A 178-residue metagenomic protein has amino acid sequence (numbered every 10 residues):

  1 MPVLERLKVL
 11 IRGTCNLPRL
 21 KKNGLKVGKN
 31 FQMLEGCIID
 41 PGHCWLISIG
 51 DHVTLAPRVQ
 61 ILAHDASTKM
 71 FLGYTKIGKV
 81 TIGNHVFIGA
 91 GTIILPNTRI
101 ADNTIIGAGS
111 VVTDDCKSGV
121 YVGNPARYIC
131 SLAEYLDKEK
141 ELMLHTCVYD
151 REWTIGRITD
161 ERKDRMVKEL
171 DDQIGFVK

Functional and structural regions predicted by a protein language model:
M1-G24, A126-K178: Terminal amphipathic alpha-helical/low-complexity segments used for targeting or macromolecular assembly
V3-L7, F31, H64: Short, basic/aromatic beta-hairpin or loop at an interaction surface
G13, A63, S67-T68: Short juxtamembrane and helix-loop transition motifs at transmembrane-helix boundaries in membrane proteins
G13-D40, L46: Short linear elements at protein peripheries
K29, L34-E35, D40, G50-D51 (+10 more regions): Left-handed beta-helix
T68-Y74: Flexible, solvent-exposed loop segments that connect beta-strands
